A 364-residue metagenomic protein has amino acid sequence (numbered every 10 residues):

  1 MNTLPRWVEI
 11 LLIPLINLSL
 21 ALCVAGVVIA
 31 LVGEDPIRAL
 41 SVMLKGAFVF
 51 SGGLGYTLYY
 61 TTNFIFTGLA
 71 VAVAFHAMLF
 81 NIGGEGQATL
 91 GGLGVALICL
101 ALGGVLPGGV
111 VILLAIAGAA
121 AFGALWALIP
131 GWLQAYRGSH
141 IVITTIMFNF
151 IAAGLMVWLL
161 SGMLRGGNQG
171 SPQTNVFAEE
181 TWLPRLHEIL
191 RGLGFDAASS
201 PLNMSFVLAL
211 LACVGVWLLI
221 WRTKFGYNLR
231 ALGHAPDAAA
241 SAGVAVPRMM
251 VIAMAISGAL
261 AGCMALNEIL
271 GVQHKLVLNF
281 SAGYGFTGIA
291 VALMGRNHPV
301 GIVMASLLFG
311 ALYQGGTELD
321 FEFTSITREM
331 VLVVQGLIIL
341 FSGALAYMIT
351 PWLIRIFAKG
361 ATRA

Functional and structural regions predicted by a protein language model:
M1-L20, G26-V27, H234, S241-R248 (+1 more regions): Cytosolic-side transmembrane-helix boundaries in multi-pass membrane proteins
M1-T67, G109-V110, L114, A197: Membrane-interfacial amphipathic/re-entrant helices at transmembrane-helix boundaries
N2-L12, F75-G84, P107-T181, R222-K224 (+2 more regions): Short loop segments and helix-boundary regions at transmembrane helix junctions of multi-pass inner-membrane proteins
V27-V32, A47-L102, I116, A120-S139 (+5 more regions): Single transmembrane alpha-helix segments in multi-pass membrane proteins
G33-R38, F75-L93, A135-T144, N228 (+4 more regions): Short, non-helical or kinked segments that cap or interrupt transmembrane helices
T145, N149-I220, K275, M330 (+1 more regions): Transmembrane helix-bundle core of multi-pass membrane transporters and related energy-transducing complexes
L190-L193, A198-K275, P299-V300, M304: Helix-loop-helix "hairpin" substructures at the membrane interface of multi-pass membrane proteins
A255-G336: Transmembrane alpha-helical segments in multi-pass inner-membrane proteins
